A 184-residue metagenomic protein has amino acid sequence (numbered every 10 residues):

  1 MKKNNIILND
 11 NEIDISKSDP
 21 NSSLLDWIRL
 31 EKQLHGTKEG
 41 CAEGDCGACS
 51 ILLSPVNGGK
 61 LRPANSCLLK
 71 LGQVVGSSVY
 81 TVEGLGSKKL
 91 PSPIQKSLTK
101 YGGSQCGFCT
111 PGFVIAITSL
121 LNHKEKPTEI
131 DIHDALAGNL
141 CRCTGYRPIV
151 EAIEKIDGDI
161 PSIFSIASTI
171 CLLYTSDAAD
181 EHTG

Functional and structural regions predicted by a protein language model:
M1-S176: Signature of N-terminal electron-transfer/Fe-S-associated modules in redox systems
Y174-G184: Single conserved hydrophobic/aromatic residue that forms the stacking wall/gate of nucleotide- or nucleobase-binding
